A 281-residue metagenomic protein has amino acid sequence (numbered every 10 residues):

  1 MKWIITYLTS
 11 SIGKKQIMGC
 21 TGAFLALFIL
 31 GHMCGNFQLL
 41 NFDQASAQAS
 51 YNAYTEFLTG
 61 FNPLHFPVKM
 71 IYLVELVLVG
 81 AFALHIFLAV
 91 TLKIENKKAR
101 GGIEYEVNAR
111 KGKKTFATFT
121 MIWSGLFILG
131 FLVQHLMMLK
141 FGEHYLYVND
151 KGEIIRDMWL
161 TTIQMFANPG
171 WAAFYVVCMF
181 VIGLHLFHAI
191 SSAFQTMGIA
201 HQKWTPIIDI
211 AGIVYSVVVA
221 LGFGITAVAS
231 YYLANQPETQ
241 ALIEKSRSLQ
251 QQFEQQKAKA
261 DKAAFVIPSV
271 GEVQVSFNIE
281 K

Functional and structural regions predicted by a protein language model:
M1-K281: Membrane-embedded alpha-helical bundles that constitute the cytochrome b-like, heme-associated redox core of multi-pass
